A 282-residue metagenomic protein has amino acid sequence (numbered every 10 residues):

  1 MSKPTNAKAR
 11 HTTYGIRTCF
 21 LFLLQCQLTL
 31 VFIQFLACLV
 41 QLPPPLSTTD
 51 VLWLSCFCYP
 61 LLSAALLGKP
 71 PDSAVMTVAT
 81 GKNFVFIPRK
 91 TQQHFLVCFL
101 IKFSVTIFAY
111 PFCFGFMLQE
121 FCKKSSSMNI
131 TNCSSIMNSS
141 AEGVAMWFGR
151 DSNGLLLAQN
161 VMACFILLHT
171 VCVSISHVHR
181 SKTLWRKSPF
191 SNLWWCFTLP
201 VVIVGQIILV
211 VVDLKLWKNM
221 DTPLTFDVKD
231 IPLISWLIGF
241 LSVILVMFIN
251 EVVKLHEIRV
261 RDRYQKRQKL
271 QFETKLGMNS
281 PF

Functional and structural regions predicted by a protein language model:
M1-W185: Membrane-embedded transport module
I16, V171, V204, D213 (+1 more regions): Hydrophobic, well-ordered secondary-structure elements that form the walls of internal hydrophobic environments
S73, F112, F116, E120 (+5 more regions): Structured alpha-helical bundle/scaffold domains in large eukaryotic membrane-trafficking regulators
A109-Y110, V201-K218: Hydrophobic alpha-helical transmembrane segments in multi-pass integral membrane proteins
T183-I203: C-terminal membrane-solvent junction of multi-pass transporters and transport-like membrane proteins
V211-L237: Extracellular/periplasmic helix-loop-helix junctions in multi-pass membrane proteins
S235-K254: Alpha-helical membrane-embedded segments
V260-F282: Non-transmembrane, juxtamembrane loop and terminal tail segments of multi-pass eukaryotic membrane proteins
